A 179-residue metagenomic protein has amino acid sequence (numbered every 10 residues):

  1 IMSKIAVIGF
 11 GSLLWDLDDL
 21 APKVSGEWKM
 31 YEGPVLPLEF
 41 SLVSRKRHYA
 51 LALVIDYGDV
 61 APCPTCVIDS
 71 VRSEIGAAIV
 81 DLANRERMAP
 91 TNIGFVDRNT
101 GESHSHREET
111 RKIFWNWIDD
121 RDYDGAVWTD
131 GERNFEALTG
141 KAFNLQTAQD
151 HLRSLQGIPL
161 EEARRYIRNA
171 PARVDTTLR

Functional and structural regions predicted by a protein language model:
M2-R179: A glycine-rich, hydrophobic/aromatic-adjacent loop/helix-cap motif
